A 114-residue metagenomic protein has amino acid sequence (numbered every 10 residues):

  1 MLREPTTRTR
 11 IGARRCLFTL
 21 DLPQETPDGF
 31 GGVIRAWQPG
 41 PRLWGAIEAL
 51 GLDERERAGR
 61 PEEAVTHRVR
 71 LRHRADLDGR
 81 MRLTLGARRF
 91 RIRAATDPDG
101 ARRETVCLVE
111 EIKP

Functional and structural regions predicted by a protein language model:
M1-T6, G12, L22, T26-P27 (+1 more regions): Short, conserved turn/kink motifs that form compact alpha/beta structural patches or helix kinks used as
R14-C16: Short, basic and Ser/Thr-rich N-terminal targeting/leader segments
F18-L20: Short polybasic amphipathic segments
